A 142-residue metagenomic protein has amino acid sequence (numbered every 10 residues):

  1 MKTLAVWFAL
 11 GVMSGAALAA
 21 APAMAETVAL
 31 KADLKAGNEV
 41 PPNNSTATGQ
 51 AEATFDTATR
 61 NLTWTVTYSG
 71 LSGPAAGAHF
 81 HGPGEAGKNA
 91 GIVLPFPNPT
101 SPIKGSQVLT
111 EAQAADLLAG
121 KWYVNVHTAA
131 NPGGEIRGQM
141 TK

Functional and structural regions predicted by a protein language model:
T3-A5, G11, G15, A20-A78 (+1 more regions): Metal-centered catalytic cores of metalloenzymes
